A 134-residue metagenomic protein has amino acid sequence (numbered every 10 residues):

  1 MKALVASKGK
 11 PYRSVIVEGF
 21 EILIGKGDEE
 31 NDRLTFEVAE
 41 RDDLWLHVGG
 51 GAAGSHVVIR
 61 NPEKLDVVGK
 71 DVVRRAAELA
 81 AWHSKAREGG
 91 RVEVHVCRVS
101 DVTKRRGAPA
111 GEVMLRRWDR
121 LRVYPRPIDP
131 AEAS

Functional and structural regions predicted by a protein language model:
M1-S134: Duplex nucleic acid-engaging cores and interfaces of nucleic-acid transaction enzymes
